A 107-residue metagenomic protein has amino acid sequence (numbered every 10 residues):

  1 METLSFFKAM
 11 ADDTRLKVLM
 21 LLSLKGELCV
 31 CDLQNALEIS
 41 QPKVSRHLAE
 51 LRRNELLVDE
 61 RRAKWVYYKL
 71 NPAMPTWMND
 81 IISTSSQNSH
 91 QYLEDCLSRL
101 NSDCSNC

Functional and structural regions predicted by a protein language model:
E2, L24, T76-C107: Amphipathic alpha-helical dimerization/coiled-coil segments that flank or bridge DNA-binding/regulatory modules
K8-T14, P72-A73: Short helix-coil-helix linker/hinge
D13, K25-C29: Short capping segments at the starts of secondary-structure elements
L16-M20: Pre-recognition alpha-helix immediately N-terminal to the DNA-recognition helix within helix-turn-helix or winged-helix
L33-Q34: A short acidic, leucine-rich amphipathic alpha-helix
S40-K43: Helix-turn-helix DNA-binding motif, specifically the short coil turn and the N-cap/start of the second
R53-R62, K69: Beta-hairpin "wing" of winged helix-turn-helix
